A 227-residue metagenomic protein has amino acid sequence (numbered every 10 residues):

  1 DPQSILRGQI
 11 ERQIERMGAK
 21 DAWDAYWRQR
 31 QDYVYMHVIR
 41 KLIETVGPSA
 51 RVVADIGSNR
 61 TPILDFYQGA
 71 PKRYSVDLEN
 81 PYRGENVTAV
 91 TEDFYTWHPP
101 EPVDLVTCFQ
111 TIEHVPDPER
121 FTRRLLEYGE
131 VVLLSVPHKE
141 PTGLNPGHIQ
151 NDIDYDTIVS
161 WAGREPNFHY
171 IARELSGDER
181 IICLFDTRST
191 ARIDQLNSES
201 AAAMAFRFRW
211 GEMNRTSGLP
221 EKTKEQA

Functional and structural regions predicted by a protein language model:
D1-E101, F109, R120-T122, E127 (+2 more regions): Conserved N-terminal segment of class I S-adenosyl-L-methionine
I63, P116, T142: Glycine/Thr-rich phosphate-binding loops of Rossmann-like dinucleotide-binding domains
D104: Acidic Asp/Glu-based divalent-cation binding sites
T107-P116: A short SAM/SAH-binding and catalytic strip from SAM-dependent methyltransferases
I112, F121, H138: Flexible, active-site-proximal loop/turn residues at the rims of small-molecule/cofactor binding pockets and catalytic
G129-P141: Conserved beta-strand signature within the Rossmann-like core of class I S-adenosyl-L-methionine
